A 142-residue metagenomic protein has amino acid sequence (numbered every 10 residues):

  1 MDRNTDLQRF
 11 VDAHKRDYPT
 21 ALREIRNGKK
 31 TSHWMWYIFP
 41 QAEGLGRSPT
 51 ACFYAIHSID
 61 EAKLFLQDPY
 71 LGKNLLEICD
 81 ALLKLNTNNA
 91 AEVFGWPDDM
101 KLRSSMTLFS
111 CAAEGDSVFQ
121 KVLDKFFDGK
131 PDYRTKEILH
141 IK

Functional and structural regions predicted by a protein language model:
M1-P19, R134: Extreme N-terminal tail/first-helix region
D12-E24, L82-A90: Short amphipathic alpha-helical segments and their helix-coil junctions
E24-I59: Hydrophobic/aromatic-rich, well-ordered segments within soluble, folded domains that form packed cores
K30-Y37, N74, D98-S105, V118 (+1 more regions): Residue-level detector of well-ordered alpha-helical segments, enriched for hydrophobic/aromatic packing positions
G44-T50, S110-Q120: Short helix-capping/linker segments at secondary-structure and domain boundaries
A55-N74, K130-R134, I141-K142: C-terminal end-helix/capping segment
L64-A113: Mid-chain, well-packed structural core segment of small domains
E114-K142: Charged phosphate-binding loop/patch that engages nucleotide di/tri-phosphates or the phosphate backbone of nucleic
